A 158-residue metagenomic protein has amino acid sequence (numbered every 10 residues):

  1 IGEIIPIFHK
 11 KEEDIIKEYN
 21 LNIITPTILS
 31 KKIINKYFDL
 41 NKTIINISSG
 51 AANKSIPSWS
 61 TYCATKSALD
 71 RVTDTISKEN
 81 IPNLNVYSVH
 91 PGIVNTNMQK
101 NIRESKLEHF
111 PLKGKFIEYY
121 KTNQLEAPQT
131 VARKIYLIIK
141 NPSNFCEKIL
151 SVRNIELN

Functional and structural regions predicted by a protein language model:
I1-I16, S58: Conserved mid-core segment of classical short-chain dehydrogenase/reductases
I5, I93-E104: Short beta-loop-alpha junction of Rossmann-like oxidoreductase domains
K10, S55-C63, T75: Active-site loop-to-helix junction immediately N-terminal to the catalytic Tyr of the SDR YXXXK motif in Rossmann-fold
S30, T65: Active-site helix of classical SDR
Y37-F38, K54, T75-N85: Active-site-adjacent segment of SDR/Rossmann-fold oxidoreductases
S49: Residue(s) in the substrate-gating loop at a strand-loop-helix junction that position the organic substrate next
S88, T96, L107-N158: C-terminal helical subdomain
